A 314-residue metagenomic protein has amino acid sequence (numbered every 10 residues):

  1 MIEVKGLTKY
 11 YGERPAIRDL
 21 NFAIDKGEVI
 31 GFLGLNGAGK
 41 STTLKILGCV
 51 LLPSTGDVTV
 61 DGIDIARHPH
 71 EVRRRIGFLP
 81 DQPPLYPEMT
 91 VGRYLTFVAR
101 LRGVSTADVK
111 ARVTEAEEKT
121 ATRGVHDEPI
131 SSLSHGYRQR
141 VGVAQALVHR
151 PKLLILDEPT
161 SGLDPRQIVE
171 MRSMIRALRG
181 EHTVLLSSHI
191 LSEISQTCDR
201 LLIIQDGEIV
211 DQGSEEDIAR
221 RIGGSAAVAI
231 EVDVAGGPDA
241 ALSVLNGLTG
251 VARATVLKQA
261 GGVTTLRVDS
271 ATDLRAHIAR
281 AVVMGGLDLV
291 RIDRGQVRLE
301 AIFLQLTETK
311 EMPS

Functional and structural regions predicted by a protein language model:
I2-V4, K9-D206, V210-D211: ABC transporter nucleotide-binding domains
K9, R253-Q259, I292-R294: Hydrophobic/anchoring residues in structured secondary elements
I63-A66, I209, A235, D269-D273 (+1 more regions): Short, surface-exposed acidic/glycine-rich loop or hinge patches that mediate macromolecular interfaces
G77, G103, R220-G224, G250 (+2 more regions): A generic structural signal for secondary-structure junctions that act as hinges or helix/strand caps at the edges
T114, S132, A260-G261, V297: Positions that flank functional sites
R172-D269: ABC transporter nucleotide-binding domain
R267-S314: C-terminal coupling/interaction segments
